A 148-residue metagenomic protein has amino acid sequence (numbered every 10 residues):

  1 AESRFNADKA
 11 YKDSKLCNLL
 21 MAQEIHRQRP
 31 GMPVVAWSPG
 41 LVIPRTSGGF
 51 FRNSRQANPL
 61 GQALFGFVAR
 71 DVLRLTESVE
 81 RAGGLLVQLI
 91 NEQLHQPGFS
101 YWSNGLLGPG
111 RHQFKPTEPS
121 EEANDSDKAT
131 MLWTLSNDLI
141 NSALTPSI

Functional and structural regions predicted by a protein language model:
A1-I148: NAD(P)H-dependent oxidoreductase Rossmann-fold/reductase module
